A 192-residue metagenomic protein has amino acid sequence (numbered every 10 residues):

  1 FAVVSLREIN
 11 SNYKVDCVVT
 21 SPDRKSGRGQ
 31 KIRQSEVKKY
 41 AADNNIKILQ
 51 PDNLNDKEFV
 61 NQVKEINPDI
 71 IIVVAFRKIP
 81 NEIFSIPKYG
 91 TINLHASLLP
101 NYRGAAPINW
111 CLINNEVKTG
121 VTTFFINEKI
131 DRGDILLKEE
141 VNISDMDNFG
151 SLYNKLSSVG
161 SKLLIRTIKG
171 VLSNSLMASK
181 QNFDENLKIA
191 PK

Functional and structural regions predicted by a protein language model:
F1-A2, D52-N55, A75-K78: Short beta->alpha connector loops
F1-G29: N-terminal Rossmann-like dinucleotide-binding module
V3, R7, V60-K64, N81 (+2 more regions): Amphipathic, non-transmembrane alpha-helical secondary structure
S11, N44, I86-K88: Short, structured coil segments at secondary-structure junctions
K14, K47, K118: Residue-level detector of anion-binding/catalytic polar loops
V18-S21, A41, P51, L94 (+1 more regions): Generic beta-sheet signal
S21-D69: N-terminal glycine-/serine-/threonine-rich beta1-alpha1-beta2 phosphate-ribose binding loop of Rossmann-like
I70-A190: Donor/substrate-binding cores of folate-linked one-carbon enzymes
